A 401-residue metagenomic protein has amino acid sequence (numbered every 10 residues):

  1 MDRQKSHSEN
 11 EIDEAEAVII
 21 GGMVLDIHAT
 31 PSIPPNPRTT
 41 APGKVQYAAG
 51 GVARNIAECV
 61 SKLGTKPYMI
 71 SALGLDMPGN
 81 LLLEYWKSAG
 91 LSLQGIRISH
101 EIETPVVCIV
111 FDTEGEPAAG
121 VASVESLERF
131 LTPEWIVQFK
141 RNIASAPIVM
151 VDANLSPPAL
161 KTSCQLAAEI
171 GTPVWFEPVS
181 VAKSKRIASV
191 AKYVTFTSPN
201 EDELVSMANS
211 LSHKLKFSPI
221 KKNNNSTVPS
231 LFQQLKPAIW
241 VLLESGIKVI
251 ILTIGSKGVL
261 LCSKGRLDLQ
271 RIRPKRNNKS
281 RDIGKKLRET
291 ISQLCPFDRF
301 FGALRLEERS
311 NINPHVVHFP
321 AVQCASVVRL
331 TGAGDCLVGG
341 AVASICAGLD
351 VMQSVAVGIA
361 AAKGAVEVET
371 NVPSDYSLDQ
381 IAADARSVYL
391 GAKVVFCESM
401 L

Functional and structural regions predicted by a protein language model:
M1-L91, V107, A119, P296 (+4 more regions): Glycine-rich phosphate/adenosyl-contacting loop at the front of the ribokinase-like
M1-V18, K183-S184, L211-L401: Conserved phosphate-binding/catalytic region of the ribokinase-like
I12, K140-A144, A188-A191, E244: A short, aliphatic-rich alpha-helical micro-motif
K44, I70-L75, L93-T104, E177-V179 (+2 more regions): Beta-strand->loop->alpha-helix junctions that form or flank phosphate-binding loops in nucleotide-handling enzymes
R97-I102, V107-A153: Conserved phosphate-binding/catalytic loop of the ribokinase/pfkB sugar-kinase fold
A167-F176: Short beta-strand/loop segments at the ligand-binding rim of alpha/beta enzyme cores
P178-S189: Short, glycine/polar-rich helix-capping loops at beta-to-alpha or helix-loop-helix junctions that flank or form
V194-L204: Non-cysteine beta-strand/loop elements that form the S-adenosyl-L-methionine
